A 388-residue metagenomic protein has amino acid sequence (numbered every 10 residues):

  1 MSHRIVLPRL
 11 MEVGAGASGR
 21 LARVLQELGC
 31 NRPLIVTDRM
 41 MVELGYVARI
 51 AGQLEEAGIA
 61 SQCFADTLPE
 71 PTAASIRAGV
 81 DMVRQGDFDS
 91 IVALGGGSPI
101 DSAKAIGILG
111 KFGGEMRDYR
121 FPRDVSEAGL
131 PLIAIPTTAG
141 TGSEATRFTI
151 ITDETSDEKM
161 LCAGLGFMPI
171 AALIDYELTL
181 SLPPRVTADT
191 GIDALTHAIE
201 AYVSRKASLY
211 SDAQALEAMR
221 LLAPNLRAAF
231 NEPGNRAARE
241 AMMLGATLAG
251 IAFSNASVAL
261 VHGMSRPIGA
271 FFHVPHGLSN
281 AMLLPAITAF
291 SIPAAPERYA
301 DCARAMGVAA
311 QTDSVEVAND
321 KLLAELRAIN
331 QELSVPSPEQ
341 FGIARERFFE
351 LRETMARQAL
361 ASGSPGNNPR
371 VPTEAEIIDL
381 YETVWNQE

Functional and structural regions predicted by a protein language model:
M1-F64, Q387: An N-terminal, well-structured beta->alpha segment
V42-R117, R227-R239: N-terminal small/polar loop signature for handling phosphorylated ligands or for N-terminal nucleophile
E43-A51, P296, L323, E353: Short, surface-exposed alpha-helical segments at coil->helix boundaries
A74-E177: Glycine/threonine-rich beta-strand-loop-alpha-helix active-site module that forms ligand/phosphate-binding
F148-A256, A375: Carboxylate- and glycine-rich phosphate/diphosphate-binding segment that chelates Mg2+/Mn2+
A256-A324: C-terminal catalytic subdomain
Y299, A303, A309-E388: C-terminal charged capping/lid subdomain of soluble metabolic enzymes
